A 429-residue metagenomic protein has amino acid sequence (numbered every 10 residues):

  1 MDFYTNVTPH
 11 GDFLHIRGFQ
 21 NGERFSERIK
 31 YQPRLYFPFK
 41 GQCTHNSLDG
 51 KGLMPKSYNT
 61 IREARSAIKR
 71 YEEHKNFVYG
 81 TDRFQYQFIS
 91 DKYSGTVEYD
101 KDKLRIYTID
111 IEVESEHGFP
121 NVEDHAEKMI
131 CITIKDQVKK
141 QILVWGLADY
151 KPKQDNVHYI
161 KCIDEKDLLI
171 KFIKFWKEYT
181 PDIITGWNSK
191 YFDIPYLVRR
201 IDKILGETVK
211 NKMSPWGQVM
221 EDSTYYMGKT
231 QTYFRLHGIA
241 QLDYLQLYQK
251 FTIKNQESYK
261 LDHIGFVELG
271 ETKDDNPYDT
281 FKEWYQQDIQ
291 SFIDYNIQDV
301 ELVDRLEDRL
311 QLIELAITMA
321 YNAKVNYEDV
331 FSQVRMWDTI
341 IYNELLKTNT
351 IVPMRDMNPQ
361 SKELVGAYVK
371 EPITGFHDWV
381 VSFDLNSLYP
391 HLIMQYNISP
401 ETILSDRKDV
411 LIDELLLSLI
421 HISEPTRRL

Functional and structural regions predicted by a protein language model:
Y4-S47, Q85, K92-I183: Conserved RNase H-like, two-metal-ion catalytic cores of nucleic-acid enzymes
K56-I68, H74-Y99, L104: Extended acidic/polar, glycine-enriched regions that form or flank non-catalytic beta-rich accessory modules
K103-S115, Q218-M227, F234, T348-I351 (+1 more regions): Extended, Lys/Arg-enriched charged tracts that mediate electrostatic binding to polyanionic substrates
Q141-V144, K151-I163, I194, K203 (+1 more regions): Active-site-proximal helix-loop-helix substrate-binding element of RNase H-like nuclease domains
D193-D202, N386-P400: Short active-site loop/helix that positions an aromatic residue
D279-N397: Common nucleic-acid-contacting/processivity interface regions adjacent to the catalytic cores of nucleic-acid enzymes
I420-L429: Single conserved hydrophobic/aromatic residue that forms the stacking wall/gate of nucleotide- or nucleobase-binding
